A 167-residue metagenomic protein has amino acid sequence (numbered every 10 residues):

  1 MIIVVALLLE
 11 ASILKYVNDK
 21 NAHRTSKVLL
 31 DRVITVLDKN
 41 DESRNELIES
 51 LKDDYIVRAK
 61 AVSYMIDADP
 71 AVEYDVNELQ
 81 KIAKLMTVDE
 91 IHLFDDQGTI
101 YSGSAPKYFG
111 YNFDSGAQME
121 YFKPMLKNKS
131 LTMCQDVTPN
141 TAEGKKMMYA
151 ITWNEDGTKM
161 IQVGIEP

Functional and structural regions predicted by a protein language model:
M1-L29: Extreme N-terminal signal-anchor transmembrane helix of membrane signaling/transducer proteins, especially in bacteria
K27-Y74, D96-P106, K127, P167: Extracellular/periplasmic ligand-binding regions of membrane signal-transduction receptors
M65, N77-M86, P124-M125: Amphipathic alpha-helical regulatory segments at dimerization interfaces that relay allosteric signals between sensory
E73-E78, A105-N140: Extracytoplasmic/periplasmic sensor domains and loops in membrane signaling proteins
Q80-I100: Short N-terminal helix-loop-first-beta-strand/juxtamembrane motif that initiates sensory/input modules
D95, P139-T141, N154-E155: Acidic surface patches and DE-rich sequence motifs
A142-T152, K159: A short beta-strand signature within small-molecule sensing/ligand-binding domains used in signal transduction
I161-V163: Sensory beta-strand/linker motifs that couple input domains to effectors
